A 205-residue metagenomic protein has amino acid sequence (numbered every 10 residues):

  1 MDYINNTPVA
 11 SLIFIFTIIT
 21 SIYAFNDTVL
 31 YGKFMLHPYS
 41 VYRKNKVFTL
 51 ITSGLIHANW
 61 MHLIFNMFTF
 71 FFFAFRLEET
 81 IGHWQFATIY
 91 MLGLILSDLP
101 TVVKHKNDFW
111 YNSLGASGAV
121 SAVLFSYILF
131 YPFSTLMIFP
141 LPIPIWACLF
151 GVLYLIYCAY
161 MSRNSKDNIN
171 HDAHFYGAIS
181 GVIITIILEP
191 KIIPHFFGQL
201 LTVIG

Functional and structural regions predicted by a protein language model:
M1-G205: A detector for small-residue-rich transmembrane helices and their helix-helix packing motifs
